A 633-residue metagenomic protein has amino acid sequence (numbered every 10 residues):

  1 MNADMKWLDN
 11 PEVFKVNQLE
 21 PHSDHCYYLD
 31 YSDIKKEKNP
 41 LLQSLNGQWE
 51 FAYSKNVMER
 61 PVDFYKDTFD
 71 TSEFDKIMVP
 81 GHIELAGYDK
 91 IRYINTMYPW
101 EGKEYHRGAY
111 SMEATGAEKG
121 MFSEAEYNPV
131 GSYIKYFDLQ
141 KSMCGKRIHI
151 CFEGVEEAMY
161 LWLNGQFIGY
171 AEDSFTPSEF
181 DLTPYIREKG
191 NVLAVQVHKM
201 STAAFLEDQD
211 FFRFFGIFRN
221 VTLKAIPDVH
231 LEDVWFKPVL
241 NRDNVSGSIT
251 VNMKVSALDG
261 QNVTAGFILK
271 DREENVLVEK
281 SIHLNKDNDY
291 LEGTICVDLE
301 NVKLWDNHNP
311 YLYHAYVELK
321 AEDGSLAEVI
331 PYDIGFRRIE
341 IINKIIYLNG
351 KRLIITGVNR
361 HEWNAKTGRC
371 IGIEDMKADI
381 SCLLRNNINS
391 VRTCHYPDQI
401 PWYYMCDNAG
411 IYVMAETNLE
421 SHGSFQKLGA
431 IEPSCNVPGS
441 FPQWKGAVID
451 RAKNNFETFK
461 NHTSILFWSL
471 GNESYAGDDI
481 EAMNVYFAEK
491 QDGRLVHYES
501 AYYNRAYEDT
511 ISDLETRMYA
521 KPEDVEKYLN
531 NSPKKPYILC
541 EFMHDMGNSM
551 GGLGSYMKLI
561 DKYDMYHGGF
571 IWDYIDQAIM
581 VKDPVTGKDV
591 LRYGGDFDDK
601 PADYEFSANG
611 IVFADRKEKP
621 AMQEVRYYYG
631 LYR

Functional and structural regions predicted by a protein language model:
M1-S111, V192, Q196, M557 (+4 more regions): Accessory carbohydrate-binding/adhesion or oligomerization-edge regions at the termini of glycan-active proteins
N2-V16, E20-P21, K35-K36, E50-S54 (+7 more regions): Accessory beta-strand-rich segments of carbohydrate-active enzymes
E37-P61, T68, M78, E84-A86 (+6 more regions): Substrate-binding clefts and catalytic carboxylate motifs of secreted carbohydrate-active enzymes
G81-L139, M143-C151, E157-W162, G169 (+6 more regions): Active-site-adjacent substrate/metal-binding segments within catalytic domains of carbohydrate-active enzymes
M143-K146, I186-G190, L299-L312: Short glycine/proline/serine/threonine-rich loop/turn segments at secondary-structure transition edges
L161-L163, S246-L284, G293: Beta-strand-rich binding/interaction modules
D228-D259, E624-R633: Surface beta-strand/loop "capping" patches
E232-V239, G247-T250, E328, C382-R385 (+3 more regions): Active-site region of glycoside hydrolase catalytic domains
